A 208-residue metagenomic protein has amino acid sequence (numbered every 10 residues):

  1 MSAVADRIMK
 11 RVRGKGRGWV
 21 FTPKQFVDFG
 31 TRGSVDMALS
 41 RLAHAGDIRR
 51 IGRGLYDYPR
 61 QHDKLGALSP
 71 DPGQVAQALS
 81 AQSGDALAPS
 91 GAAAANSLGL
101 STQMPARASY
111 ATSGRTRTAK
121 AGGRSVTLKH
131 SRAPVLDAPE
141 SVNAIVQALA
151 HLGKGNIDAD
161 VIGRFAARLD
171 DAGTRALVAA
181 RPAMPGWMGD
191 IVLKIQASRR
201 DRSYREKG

Functional and structural regions predicted by a protein language model:
S2-L79: Short beta-edge/loop segments at beta->alpha junctions of small alpha/beta modules that act as binding/recognition
K15, A45, S83, L98-S101 (+1 more regions): Residues at alpha-helix termini
P23, S113, S131: Fold-independent oxyanion-binding glycine-rich loops and adjacent beta-strand/coil segments at enzyme active sites
V35, S90-G91, S141: Amphipathic alpha-helical interface surfaces
R50-G54, S83-G122: Short gly/ser-rich loop at a beta-strand->alpha-helix junction or flexible surface loop bordering the NTP-binding
A78-L79, D85, S90-A93, H151-A159: Positively charged, aromatic-accented nucleic-acid-binding surfaces
S125-K129: Short, aliphatic-rich beta-strand segments
S131-G208: Hydrophobic alpha-helical interaction segments
